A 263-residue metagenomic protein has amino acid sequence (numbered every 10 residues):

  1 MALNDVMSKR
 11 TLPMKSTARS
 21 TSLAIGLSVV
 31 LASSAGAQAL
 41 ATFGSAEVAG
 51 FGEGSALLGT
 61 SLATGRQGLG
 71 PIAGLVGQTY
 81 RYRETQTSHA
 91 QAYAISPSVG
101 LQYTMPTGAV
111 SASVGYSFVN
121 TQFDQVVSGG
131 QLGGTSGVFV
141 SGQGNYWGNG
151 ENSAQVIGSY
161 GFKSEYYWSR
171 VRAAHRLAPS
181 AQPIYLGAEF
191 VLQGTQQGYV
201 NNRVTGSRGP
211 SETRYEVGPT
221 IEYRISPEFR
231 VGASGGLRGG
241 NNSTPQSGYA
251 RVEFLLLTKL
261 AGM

Functional and structural regions predicted by a protein language model:
M1-A39, L260-M263: Cleavable N-terminal export/targeting peptides
A39-A41, R66-A73, P106-A112, N149-V156 (+3 more regions): Repeated loop/turn-to-beta-strand initiation elements of outer-membrane beta-barrel proteins
T42-A46, P71-L75, V99, A112-V114 (+7 more regions): Membrane-embedded beta-strand positions of outer-membrane beta-barrel proteins
A46-G52, L62-T64, L75-R83, M105 (+8 more regions): Transmembrane beta-strands of outer-membrane beta-barrel pores
G50-L58, L69, Q91-I95, G108 (+5 more regions): Residues that define the transmembrane beta-barrel architecture of outer-membrane proteins
Q78-G115: Mid-chain, structured segments of secreted extracytoplasmic proteins
T79-Q91, Q122-G133, V200-G209: Flexible, solvent-exposed loop segments that connect beta-strands
P245-M263: Outer-membrane beta-barrel "beta-signal"
